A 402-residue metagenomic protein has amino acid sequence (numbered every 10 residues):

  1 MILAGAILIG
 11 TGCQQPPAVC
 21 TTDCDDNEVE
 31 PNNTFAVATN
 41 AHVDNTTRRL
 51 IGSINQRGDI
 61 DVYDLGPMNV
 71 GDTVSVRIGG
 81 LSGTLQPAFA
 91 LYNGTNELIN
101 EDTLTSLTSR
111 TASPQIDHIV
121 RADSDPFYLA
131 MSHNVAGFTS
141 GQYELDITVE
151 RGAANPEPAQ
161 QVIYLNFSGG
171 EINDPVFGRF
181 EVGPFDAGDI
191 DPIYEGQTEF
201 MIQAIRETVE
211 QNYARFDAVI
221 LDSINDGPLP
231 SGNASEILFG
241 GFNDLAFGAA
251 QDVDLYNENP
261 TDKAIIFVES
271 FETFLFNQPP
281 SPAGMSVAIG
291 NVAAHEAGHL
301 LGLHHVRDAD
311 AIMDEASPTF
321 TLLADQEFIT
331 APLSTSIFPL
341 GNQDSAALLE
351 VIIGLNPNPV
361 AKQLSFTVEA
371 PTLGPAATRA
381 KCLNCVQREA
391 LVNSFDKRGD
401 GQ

Functional and structural regions predicted by a protein language model:
M1-G10: Bacterial N-terminal signal peptides
C13-C20, R48-P114, A122-P126, M131-F138 (+1 more regions): Acidic, Ser/Thr/Pro-rich low-complexity intrinsically disordered segments
Q15-D72, D102-L107, A153-E157, L165 (+2 more regions): Non-catalytic extracellular/lumenal accessory regions of secreted precursors
I119, S132-N134, E150, N155-V162 (+3 more regions): Metzincin-family zinc-dependent endopeptidase catalytic domain
T139, E171-F180, A246-F247, T321-A324: Short, solvent-exposed loop/turn elements at domain surfaces
I172-E199: A solvent-exposed, charged loop/short amphipathic helix patch at secondary-structure junctions
P280-A370: The catalytic-center signature of Zn2+-dependent metalloproteases
